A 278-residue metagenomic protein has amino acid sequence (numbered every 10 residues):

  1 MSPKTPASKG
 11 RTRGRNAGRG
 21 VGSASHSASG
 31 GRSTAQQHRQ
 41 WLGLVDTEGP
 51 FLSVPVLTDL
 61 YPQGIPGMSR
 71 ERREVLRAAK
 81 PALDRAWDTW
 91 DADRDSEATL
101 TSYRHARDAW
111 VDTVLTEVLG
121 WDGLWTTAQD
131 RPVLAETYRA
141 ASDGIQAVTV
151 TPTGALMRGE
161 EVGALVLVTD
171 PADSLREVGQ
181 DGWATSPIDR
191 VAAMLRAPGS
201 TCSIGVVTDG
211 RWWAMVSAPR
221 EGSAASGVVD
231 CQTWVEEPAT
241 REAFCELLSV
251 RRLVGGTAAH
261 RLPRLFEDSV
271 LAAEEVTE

Functional and structural regions predicted by a protein language model:
M1-T101, G159-E278: Short, basic/polar, glycine-containing "phosphate-handling" surface segments that engage DNA
E97-L134: Acidic-basic catalytic patches of nuclease active cores, encompassing PD-(D/E)XK and other metal-cofactor nuclease
H105-W110, T149, T185-D189: Generic alpha-helix structural propensity
W110, G120, A155-L156, P171 (+1 more regions): Generic ordered-secondary-structure signal
L119, G123-E160: Active-site metal-binding core of divalent-cation-utilizing nuclease and nuclease-like domains
